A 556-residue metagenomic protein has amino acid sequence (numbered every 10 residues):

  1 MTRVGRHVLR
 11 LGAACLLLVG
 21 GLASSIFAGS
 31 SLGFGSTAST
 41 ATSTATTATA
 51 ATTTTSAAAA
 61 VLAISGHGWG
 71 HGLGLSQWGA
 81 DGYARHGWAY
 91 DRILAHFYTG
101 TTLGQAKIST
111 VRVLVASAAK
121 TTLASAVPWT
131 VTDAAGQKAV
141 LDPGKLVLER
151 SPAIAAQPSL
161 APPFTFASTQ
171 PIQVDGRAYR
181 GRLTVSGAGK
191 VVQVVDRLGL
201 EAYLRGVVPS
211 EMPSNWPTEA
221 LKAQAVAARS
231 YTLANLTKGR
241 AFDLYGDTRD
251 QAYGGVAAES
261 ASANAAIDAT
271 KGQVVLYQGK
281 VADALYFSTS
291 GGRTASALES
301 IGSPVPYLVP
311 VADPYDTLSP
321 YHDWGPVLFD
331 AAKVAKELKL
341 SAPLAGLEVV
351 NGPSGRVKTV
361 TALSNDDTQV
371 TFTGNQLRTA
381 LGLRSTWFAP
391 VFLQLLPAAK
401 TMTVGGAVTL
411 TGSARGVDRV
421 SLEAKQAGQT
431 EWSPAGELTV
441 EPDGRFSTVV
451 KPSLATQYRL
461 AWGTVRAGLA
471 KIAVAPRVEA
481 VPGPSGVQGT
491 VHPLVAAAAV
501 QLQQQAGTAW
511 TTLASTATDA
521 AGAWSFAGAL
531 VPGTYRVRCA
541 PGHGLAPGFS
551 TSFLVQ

Functional and structural regions predicted by a protein language model:
T2-S485, P493-L494, Q501, A529 (+2 more regions): Conserved, single-site charged/polar hotspot
G436-P442, A514-A521: Short, acidic Ser/Thr/Gly-rich low-complexity loop/linker segments typical of extracellular and cell-surface proteins
Y458, Y535-V537: Hydrophobic beta-strand segments within extracellular beta-sandwich modules
